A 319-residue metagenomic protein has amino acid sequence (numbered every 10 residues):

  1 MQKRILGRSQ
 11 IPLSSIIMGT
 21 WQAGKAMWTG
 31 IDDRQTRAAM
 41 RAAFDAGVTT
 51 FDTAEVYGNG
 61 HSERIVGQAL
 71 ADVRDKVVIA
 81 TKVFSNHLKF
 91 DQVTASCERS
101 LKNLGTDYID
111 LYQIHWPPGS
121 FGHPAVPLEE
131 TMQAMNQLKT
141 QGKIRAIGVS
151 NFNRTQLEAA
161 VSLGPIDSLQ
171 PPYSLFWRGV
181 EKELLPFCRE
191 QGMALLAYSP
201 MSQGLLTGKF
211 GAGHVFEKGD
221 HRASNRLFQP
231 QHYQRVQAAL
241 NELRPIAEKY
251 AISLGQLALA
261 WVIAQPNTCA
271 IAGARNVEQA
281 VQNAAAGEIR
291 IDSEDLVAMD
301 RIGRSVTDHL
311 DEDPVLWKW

Functional and structural regions predicted by a protein language model:
M1, F44, K218-P245, K249 (+3 more regions): Terminal-tail/helix-coil boundary detector
M1-V77: N-terminal binding-site loop/beta-alpha segment at the start of enzyme catalytic domains that lines or forms
L6, M18, T36, F51 (+12 more regions): Conserved, mostly hydrophobic/aromatic
W21-A23, A54-V56, K82-N86, I114-G119 (+4 more regions): Active-site beta-loop-alpha junctions enriched in small/polar residues
Q22-D33, K82-D91, S120-P124: Active-site mouth loops of central-metabolism enzymes
R41, L88-G179, E183, M193: Glycine/proline-rich, positively charged, aromatic-decorated active-site loop/lid region on the catalytic face
D75, V161-S168, R189-L196, N267-T268: Glycine-enriched alpha-helix->loop->beta-strand junction motifs that scaffold or abut catalytic
V180-K218, S253: Aromatic-lined glycan-binding groove of carbohydrate-active enzymes
